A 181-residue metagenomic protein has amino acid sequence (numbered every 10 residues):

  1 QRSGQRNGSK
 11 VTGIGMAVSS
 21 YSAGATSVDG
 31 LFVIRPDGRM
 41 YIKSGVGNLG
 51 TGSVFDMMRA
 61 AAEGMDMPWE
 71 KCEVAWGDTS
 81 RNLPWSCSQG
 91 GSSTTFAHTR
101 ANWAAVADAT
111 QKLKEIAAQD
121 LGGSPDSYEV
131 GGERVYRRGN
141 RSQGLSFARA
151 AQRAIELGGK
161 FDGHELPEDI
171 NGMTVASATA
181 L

Functional and structural regions predicted by a protein language model:
Q1-M65, G77-L181: Cofactor-centric catalytic regions
M67-W69: N-terminal structural subdomain of ketosynthase/condensing enzymes
